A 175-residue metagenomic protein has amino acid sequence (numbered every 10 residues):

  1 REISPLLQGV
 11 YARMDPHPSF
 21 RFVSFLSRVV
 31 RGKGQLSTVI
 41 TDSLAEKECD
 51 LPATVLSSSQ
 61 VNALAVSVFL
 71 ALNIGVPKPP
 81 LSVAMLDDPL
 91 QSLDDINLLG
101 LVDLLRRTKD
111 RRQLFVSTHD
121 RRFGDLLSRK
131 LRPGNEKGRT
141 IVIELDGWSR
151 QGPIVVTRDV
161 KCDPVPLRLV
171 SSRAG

Functional and structural regions predicted by a protein language model:
R1-R31, S67: Amphipathic alpha-helical domain-onset/packing element
Y11, L64, D87, L101 (+1 more regions): Hydrophobic, well-ordered secondary-structure elements that form the walls of internal hydrophobic environments
P16, L56, I74-P79, R106-D110 (+1 more regions): Conserved catalytic network of the ASCE P-loop NTPase/AAA+ motor domain
R28-R31, Q35-F69, L90-D95: Conserved ABC ATPase signature
N62, P80-S82, R111-F115: Loop/turn-to-beta-strand initiation segments
P77-D88: Catalytic Walker B motif of ABC-type/P-loop ATPase nucleotide-binding domains
P80-L81, D95-D103: Conserved D-loop/post-Walker B switch-helix segment of ABC ATPase nucleotide-binding domains
L99-G175: C-terminal lobe/lid and adjacent interdomain/linker elements of RecA-like ASCE P-loop ATPase modules
